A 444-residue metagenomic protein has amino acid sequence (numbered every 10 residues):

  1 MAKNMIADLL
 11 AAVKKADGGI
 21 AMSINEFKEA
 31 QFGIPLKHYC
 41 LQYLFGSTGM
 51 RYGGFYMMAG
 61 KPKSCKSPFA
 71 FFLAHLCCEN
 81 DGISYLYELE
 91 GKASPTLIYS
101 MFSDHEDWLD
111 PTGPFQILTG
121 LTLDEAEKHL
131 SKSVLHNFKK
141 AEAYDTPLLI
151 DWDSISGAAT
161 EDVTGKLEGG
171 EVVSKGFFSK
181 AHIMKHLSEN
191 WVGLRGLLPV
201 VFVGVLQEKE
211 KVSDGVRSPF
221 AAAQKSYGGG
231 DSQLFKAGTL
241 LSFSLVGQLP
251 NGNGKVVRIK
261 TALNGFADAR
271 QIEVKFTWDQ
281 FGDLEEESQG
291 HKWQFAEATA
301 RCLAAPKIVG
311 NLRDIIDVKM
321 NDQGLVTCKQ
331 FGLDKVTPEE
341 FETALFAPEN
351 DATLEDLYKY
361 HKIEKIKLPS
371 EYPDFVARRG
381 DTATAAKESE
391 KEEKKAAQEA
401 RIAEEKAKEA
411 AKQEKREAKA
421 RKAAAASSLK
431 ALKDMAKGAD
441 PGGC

Functional and structural regions predicted by a protein language model:
M1-K15, I20, L249-C444: C-terminal regions of RecA-like/P-loop NTPase motor modules
A2-P111, K132: The Walker A/P-loop phosphate-binding site
M5, G33, K37, R51-G54 (+14 more regions): Helical mechanochemical/support elements of P-loop NTPase systems and associated helical scaffolds
T48-R51, L76-N80, H105-W108, N137-Y144 (+2 more regions): Conserved catalytic network of the ASCE P-loop NTPase/AAA+ motor domain
F55-G60, L167-S174, F276-E287: Short hinge/gating elements
Y56-M58, Y85-Y87, L118, V203 (+1 more regions): Hydrophobic/aromatic beta-strand patches that form the interior of the parallel beta-sheet core in alpha/beta enzyme
K61, N80-H182, H186, D334 (+3 more regions): Conserved inter-motif catalytic segment of the P-loop NTP-binding fold
F177-D283, G290: Phosphate-binding/switch region of NTP-binding enzymes
